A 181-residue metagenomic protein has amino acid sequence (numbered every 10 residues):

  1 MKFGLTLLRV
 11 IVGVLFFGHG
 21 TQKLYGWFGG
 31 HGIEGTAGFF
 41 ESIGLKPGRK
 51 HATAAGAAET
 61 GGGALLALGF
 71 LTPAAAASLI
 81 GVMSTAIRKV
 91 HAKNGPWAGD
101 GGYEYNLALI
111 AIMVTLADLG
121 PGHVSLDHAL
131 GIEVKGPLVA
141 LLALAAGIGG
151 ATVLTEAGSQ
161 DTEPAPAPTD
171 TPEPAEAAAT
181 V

Functional and structural regions predicted by a protein language model:
M1-W27, T72-V181: Extended, low-polarity transmembrane helix blocks
L15, T21-A55: Solvent-exposed, well-ordered loop and adjacent helix/strand elements within mature globular domains that form
F39, L65-L66, M83: Generic beta-strand or strand-like secondary-structure segments
K46, T60, I132-K135: Membrane-interface junctions
R49, G62, L109-A111: Short hydrophobic "helix-edge" motifs at membrane interfaces and signal-peptide entry regions
A57-L66, V90-H91: Hydrophobic, membrane-inserted alpha-helices
L68-F70: Alpha-helix C-terminal capping segments
